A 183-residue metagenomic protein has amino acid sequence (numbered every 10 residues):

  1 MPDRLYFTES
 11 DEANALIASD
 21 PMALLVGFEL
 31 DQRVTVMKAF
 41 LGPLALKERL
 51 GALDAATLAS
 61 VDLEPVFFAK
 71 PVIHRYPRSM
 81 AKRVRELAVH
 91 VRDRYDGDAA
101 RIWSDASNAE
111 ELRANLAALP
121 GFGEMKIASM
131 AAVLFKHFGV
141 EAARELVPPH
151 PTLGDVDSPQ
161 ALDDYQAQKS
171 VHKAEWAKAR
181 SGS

Functional and structural regions predicted by a protein language model:
M1-S19, A109-A117, E124-S183: C-terminal accessory module of base-excision DNA glycosylases/AP lyases that mediates lesion recognition and DNA
E12-A23, R33-M37, H74-S79: Structural motif
L25-E29: Short, aromatic/basic-rich helix-turn unit that serves as a nucleic-acid recognition element
Q32-L41, V91-G97, H137-A142: Short helix-capping/linker segments at secondary-structure and domain boundaries
A45-A118: Alpha-helical ds-nucleic-acid-binding substructure associated with the helix-hairpin-helix region of base-excision DNA
